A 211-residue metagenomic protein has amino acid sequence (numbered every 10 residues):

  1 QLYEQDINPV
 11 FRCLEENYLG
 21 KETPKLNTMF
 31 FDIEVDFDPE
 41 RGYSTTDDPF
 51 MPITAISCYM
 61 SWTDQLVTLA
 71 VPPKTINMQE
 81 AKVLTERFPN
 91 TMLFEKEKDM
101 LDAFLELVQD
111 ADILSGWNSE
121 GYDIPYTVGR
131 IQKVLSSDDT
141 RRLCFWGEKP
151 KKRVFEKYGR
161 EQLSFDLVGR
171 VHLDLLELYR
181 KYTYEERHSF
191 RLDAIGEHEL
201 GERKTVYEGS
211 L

Functional and structural regions predicted by a protein language model:
Q1-D110, D139, L143-C144: DnaQ-like (DEDDh/DEDDy) 3′-5′ exonuclease domain used for proofreading and 3′-end trimming on nucleic acids
I53-L66, I113-L211: Metal-dependent phosphoesterase core characteristic of DEDDh/y 3'-5' exonuclease domains
